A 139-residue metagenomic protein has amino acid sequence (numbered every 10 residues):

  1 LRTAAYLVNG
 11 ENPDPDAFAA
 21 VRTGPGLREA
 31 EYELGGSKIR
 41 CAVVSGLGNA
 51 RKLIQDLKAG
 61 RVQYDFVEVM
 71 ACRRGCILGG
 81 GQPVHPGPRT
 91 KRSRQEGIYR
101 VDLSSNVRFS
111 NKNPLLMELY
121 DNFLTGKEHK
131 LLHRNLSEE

Functional and structural regions predicted by a protein language model:
L1-E139: Iron-sulfur (Fe-S) cluster-binding modules
